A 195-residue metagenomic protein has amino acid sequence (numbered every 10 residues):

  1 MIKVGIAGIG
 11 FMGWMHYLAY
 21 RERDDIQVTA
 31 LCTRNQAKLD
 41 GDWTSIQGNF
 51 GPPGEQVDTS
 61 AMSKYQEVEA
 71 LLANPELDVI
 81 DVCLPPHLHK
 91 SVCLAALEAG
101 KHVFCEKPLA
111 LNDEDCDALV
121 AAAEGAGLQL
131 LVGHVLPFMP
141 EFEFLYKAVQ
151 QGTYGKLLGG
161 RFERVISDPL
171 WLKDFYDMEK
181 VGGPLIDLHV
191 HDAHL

Functional and structural regions predicted by a protein language model:
M1-A99, D117, G125: N-terminal glycine-/serine-/threonine-rich beta1-alpha1-beta2 phosphate-ribose binding loop of Rossmann-like
I2, L128, G155-L158: Nucleotide donor/acceptor-binding cores
G8, K107, G152: Conserved G/P- and acidic residue-centered "switch" motifs that form tight phosphate/ATP-binding loops in soluble
L88, P108-A110, L131-F138: Rossmann-like NAD(P)(H) cofactor-binding subdomain of soluble oxidoreductases
V103-F104: A short hydrophobic/small-residue beta-strand
L109-Q129: Rossmann-fold NAD(P)-binding glycine/threonine-rich loop
L136-L195: Predominantly a Rossmann-like dinucleotide-binding segment in NAD(P)-dependent oxidoreductases
